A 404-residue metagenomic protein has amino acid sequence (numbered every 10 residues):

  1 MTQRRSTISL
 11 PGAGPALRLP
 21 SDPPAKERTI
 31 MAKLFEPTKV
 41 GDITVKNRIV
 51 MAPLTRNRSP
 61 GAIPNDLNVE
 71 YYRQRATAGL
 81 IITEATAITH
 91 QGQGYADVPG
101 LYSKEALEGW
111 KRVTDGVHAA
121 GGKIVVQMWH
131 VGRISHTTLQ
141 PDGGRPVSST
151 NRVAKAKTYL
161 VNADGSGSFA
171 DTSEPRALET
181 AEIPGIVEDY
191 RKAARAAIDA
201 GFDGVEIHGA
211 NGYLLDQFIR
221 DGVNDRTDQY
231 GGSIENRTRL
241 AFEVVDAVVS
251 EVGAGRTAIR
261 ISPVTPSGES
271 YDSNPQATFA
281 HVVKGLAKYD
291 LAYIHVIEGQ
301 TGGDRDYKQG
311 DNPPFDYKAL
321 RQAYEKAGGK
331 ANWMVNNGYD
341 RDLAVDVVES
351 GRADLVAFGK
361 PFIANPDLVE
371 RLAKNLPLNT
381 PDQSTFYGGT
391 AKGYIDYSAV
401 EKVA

Functional and structural regions predicted by a protein language model:
R4-R5, L10-I30: Short, Lys/Arg-enriched N-terminal segments with co-localized hydrophobic residues within the first ~10-30 amino acids
P24-A404: Flavin-dependent oxidoreductase catalytic cores
